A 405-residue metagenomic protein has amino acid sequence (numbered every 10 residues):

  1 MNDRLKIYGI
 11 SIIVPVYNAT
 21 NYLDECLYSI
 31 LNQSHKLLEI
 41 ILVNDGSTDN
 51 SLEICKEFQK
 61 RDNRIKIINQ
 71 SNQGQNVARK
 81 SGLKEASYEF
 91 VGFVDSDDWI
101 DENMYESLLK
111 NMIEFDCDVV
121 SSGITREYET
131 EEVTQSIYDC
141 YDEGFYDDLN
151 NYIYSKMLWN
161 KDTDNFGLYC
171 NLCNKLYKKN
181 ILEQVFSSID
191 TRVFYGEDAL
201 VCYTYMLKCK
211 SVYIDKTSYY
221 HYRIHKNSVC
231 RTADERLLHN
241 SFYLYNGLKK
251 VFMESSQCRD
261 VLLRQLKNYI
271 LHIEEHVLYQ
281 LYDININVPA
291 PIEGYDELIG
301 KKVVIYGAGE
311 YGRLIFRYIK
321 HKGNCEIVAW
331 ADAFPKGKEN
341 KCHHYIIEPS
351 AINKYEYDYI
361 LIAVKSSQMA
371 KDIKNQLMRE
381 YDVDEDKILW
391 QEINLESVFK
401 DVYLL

Functional and structural regions predicted by a protein language model:
N18-N32: Short, well-formed alpha-helical segments that are part of the catalytic scaffolds of diverse glycosyltransferases
S29, N44-E53: A conserved acidic beta->alpha catalytic loop
L38-G46, K66-S71, S96: Short beta-strand/loop segment that forms part of the nucleotide-sugar
Q70-A86: Glycine-rich, basic loop-to-helix element that forms the pyrophosphate-binding segment of sugar-nucleotide handling
V91: Short aromatic/hydrophobic "clamp" motif used to bind/position activated sugar donors
W99-D215, Y220-R236: Donor-binding/catalytic cores of nucleotide-activated saccharide and glycerol-phosphate transferases/polymerases
V193, L200, I214, Y219 (+4 more regions): C-terminal subregions of glycosyltransferases and related glycan-biosynthesis enzymes
V277-L405: Hydrophobic, well-ordered beta-alpha structural blocks that scaffold small-molecule cofactor pockets
